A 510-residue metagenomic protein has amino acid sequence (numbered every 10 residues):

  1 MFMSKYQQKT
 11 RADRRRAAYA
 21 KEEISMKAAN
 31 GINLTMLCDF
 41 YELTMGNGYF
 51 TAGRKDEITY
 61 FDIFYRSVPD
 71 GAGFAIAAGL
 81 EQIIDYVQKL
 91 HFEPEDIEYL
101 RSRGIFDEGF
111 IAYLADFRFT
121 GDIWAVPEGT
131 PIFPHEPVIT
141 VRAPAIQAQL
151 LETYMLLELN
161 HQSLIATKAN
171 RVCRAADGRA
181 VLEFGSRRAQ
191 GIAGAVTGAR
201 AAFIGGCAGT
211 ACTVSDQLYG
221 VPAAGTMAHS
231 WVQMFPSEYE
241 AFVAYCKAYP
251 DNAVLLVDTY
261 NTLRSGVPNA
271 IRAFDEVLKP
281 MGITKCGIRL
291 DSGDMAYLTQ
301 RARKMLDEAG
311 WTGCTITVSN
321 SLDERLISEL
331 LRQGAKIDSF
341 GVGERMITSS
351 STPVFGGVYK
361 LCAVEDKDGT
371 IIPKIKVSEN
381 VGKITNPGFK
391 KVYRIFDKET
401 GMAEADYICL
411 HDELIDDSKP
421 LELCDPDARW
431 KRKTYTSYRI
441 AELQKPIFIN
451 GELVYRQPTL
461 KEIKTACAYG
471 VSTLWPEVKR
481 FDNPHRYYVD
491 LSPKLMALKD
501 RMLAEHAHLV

Functional and structural regions predicted by a protein language model:
M1-M3: Methionine residue identity
R11, R15-I58, S67-P69, I105-F106 (+4 more regions): Buried, small/hydrophobic-residue-enriched core segments of structured protein domains
E22-E57, F61, D70-A72, A77 (+2 more regions): Gly/Ser/Thr/Ala-enriched C-terminal appendages of enzymes
T59-A115, W124: N-terminal, Lys/Arg-enriched amphipathic/low-complexity engagement segments that precede the first folded domain
E98-Y99, T167-R171, G185, K479-R486: Short coil/turn segments at secondary-structure boundaries
A224, I288, I316, D338-F340: Hydrophobic residues within beta-strands of alpha/beta enzymes
